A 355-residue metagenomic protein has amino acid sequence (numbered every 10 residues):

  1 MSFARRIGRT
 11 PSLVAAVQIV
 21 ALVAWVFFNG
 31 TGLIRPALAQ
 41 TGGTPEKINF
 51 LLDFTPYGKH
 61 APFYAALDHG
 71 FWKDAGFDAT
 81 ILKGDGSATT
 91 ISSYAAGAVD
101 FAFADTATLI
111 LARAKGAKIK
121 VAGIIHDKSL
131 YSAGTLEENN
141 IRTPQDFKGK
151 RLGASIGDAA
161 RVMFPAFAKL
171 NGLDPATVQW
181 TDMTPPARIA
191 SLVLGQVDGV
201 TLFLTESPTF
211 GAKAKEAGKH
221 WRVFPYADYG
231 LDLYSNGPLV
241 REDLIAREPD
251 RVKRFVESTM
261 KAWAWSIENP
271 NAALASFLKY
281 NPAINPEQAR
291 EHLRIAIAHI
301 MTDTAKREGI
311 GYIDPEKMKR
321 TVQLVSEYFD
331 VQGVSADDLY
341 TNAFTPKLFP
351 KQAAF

Functional and structural regions predicted by a protein language model:
M1-E46, P350-F355: Short, low-complexity disordered leader/linker segments with a strong preference for bacterial N-terminal type II
A39-L194, D198-L204, F224-Y226, D232: Short, glycine-/small- and polar/acidic-enriched structural segments that line small-molecule recognition paths
F71-D74, L170-P175, A214-G218, A283-I284 (+1 more regions): Short helix-capping segments at alpha-helix termini
A107, A187-A190, V197-A283: Pocket-lining segment of extracytoplasmic ligand-binding domains
T143-P144, P315, A336: Structural motif detector for alpha-helix initiation sites
R247-F329: Secondary-structure end/capping motifs
M318-F355: Conserved C-terminal helix/tail region of periplasmic/extracytoplasmic solute-binding proteins
